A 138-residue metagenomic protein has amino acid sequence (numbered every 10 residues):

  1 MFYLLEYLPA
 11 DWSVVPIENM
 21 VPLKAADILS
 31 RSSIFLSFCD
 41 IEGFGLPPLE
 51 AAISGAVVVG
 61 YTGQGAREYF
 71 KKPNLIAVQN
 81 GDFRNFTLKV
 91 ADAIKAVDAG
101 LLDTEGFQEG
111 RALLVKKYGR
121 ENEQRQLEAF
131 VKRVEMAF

Functional and structural regions predicted by a protein language model:
M1-L23: Conserved catalytic-core segment of nucleotide-activated headgroup transferases in glycan assembly
A26, L49-I53, R67-E68: Short alpha-helical segment that forms part of, or immediately flanks, the ligand-binding pocket in carbohydrate-active
D27-S32: Short alpha-helical donor nucleotide-sugar binding micro-motif in glycosyltransferases
D40: Aromatic "clamp/platform" in nucleotide-sugar-dependent glycosyltransferases that forms part of the donor/acceptor
V57-G60: Short hydrophobic beta-strand element within catalytic cores of glycosyltransferases and related nucleotide-activated
E68-I94: Change "using UDP/GDP/dTDP sugars" to "using nucleotide sugars
D98-E135: A charged, aromatic-enriched C-terminal amphipathic alpha-helix characteristic of glycosyltransferases across folds
